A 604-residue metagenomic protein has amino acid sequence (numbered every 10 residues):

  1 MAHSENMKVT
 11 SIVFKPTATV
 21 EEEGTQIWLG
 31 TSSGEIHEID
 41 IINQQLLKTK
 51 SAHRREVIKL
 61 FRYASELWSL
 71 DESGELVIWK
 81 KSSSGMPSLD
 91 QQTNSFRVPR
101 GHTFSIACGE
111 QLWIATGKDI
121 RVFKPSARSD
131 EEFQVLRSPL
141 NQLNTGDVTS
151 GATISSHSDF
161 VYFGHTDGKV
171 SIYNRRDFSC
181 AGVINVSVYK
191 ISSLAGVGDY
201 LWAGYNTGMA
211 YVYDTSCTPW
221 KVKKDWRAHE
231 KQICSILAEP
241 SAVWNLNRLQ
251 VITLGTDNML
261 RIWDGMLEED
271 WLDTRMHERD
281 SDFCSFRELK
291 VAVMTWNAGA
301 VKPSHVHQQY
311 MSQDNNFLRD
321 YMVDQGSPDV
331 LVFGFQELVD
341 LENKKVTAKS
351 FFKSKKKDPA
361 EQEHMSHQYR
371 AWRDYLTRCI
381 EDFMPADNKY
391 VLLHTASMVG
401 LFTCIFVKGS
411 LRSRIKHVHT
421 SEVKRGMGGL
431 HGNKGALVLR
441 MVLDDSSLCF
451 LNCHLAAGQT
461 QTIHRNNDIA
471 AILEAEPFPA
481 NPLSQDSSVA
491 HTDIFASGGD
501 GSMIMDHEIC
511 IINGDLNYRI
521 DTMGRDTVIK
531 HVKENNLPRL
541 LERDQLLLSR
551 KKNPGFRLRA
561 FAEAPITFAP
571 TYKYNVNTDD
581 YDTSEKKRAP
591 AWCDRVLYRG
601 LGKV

Functional and structural regions predicted by a protein language model:
M1-A2, Q45-K50, G85, D90-F96 (+3 more regions): A short beta-strand motif characteristic of beta-propeller blades
S4-T19, R54-F61, T93-G109, L140-S155 (+2 more regions): Canonical WD40 repeat/beta-propeller blade segments in eukaryotic WD-repeat proteins
I27-G30, L67-D71, L112-T116, V161-H165 (+5 more regions): Conserved beta-strand element within WD40/beta-propeller blades
H37-E38, V77, R121-F123, S171-I172 (+2 more regions): WD40 beta-propeller blade core
I41-Q44, K81-S84, S126-R128, R175-F178 (+2 more regions): Short loop/turn segments that connect beta-strands within beta-propeller blades
C234-L237, W271-L272, N315-L318, G326 (+6 more regions): Catalytic lobes of large eukaryotic enzymes
S235-W271: Blade-level signature of beta-propeller repeat domains, shared across WD40, Kelch, NHL, RCC1 and BNR/Asp-box propellers
M311, N315-L430, M441: Active-site surface patch of divalent metal-dependent phosphodiester/phosphate bond hydrolases
